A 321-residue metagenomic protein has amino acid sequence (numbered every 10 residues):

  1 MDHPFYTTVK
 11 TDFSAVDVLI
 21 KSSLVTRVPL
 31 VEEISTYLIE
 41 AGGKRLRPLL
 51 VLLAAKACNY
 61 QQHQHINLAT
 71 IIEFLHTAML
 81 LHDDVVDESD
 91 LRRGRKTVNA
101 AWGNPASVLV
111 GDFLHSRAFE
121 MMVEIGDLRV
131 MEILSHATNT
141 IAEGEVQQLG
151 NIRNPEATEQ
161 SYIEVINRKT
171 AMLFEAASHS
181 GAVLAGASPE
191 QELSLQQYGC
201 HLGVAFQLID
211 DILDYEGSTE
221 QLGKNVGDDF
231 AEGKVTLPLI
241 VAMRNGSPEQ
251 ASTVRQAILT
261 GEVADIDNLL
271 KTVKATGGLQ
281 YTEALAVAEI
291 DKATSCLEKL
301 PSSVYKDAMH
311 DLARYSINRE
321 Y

Functional and structural regions predicted by a protein language model:
M1-Y321: All-alpha prenyltransferase/terpene-synthase fold signal
